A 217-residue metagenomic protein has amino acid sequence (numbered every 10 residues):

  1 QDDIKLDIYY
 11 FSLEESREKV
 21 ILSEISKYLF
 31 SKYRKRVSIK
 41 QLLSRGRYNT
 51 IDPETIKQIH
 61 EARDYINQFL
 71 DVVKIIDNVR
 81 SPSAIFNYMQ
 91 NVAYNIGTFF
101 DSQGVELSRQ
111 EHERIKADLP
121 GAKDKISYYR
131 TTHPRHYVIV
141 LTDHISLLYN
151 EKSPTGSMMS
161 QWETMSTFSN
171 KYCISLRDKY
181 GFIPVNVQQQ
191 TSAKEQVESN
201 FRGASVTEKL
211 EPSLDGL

Functional and structural regions predicted by a protein language model:
D2-T132: Cytosolic-facing regulatory segments adjacent to core modules
D7, L70-V73, R135-I139, K179-V185: Loop/turn-to-beta-strand initiation segments
K19-I25, N150-S153, E195-E198: A short acidic (Asp/Glu
I56-I59, I85-N91, Q161-S175, G203: Well-ordered, non-membrane alpha-helical segments in soluble/globular domains
K74, K152-M165, Q196-R202: Flexible beta-alpha connector loops of hexameric P-loop NTPases
L147: Residues immediately C-terminal
K171-L217: Phosphate-binding/switch region of NTP-binding enzymes
